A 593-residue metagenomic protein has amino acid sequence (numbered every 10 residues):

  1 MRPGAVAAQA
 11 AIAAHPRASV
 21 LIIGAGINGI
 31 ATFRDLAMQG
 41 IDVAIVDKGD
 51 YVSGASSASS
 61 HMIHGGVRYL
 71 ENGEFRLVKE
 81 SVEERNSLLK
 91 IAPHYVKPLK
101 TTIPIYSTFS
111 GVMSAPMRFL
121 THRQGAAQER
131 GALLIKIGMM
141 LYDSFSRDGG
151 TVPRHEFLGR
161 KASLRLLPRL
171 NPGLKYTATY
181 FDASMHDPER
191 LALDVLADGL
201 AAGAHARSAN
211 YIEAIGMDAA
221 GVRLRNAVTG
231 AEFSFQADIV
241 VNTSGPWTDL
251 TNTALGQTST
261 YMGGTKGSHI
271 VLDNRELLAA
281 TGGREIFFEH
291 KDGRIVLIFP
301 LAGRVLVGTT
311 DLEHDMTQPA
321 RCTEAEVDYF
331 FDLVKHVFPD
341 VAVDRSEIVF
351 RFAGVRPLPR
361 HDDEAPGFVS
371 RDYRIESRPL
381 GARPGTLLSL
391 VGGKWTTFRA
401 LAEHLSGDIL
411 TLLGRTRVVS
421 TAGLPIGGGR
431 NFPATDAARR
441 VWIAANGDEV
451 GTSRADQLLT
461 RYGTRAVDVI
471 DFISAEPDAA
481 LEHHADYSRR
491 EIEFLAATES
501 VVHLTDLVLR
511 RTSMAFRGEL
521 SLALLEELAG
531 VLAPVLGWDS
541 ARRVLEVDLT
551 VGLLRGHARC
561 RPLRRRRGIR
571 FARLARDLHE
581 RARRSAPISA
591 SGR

Functional and structural regions predicted by a protein language model:
M1-V20, D35-Q39: Extreme N-terminal leader/targeting segments of oxidoreductases
I23, F235-G245: Short hydrophobic core segments
A25-G26, K48: Glycine-rich Rossmann-fold phosphate-binding loop(s) that bind the pyrophosphate of adenine dinucleotide cofactors
A37-S57: Glycine-rich FAD pyrophosphate-binding loop
H61-L166, V296: Dinucleotide-binding Rossmann-like beta1-alpha1 core, especially the glycine-rich loop that anchors the ADP
A178-D238: Helical element adjacent to the flavin cofactor pocket in flavoenzyme catalytic cores
R190, T258-L306, L312-L520, L524-A533: C-terminal catalytic lobe of FAD-dependent flavoproteins
N242-Q257: Flavin (primarily FAD) binding-site architecture
